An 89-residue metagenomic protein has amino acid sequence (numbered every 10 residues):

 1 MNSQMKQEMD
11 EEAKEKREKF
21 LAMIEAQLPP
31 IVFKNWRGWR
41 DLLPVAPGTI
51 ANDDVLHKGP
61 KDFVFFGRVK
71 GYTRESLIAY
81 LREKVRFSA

Functional and structural regions predicted by a protein language model:
M1-K16: N-terminal flexible/basic segments that precede or flank functional cores
Q4, E8, S76-A89: A short, Lys/Arg-enriched interface patch at domain edges and termini
K14-N52, E83: Polyanion-binding surface elements
R40, K70, R74, R82-K84: Basic side chains
D41-G71: Major-groove DNA-recognition helix of helix-turn-helix-type DNA-binding domains
